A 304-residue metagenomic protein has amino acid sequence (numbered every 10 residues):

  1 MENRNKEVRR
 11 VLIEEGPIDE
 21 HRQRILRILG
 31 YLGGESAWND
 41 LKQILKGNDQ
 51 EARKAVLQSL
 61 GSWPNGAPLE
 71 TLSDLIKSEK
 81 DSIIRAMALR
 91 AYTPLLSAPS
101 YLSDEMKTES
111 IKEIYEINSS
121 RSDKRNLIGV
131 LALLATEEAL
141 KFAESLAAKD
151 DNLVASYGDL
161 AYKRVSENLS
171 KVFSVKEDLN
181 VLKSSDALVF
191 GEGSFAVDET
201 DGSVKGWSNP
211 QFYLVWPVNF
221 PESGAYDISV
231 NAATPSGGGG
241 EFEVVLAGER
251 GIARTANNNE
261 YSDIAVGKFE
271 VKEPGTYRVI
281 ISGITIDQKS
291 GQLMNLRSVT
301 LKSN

Functional and structural regions predicted by a protein language model:
E2-E15, Q23, G34-K46, K54 (+4 more regions): Amphipathic alpha-helical scaffolding segments comprising HEAT/armadillo-like alpha-solenoid repeats
P17-I18, N48-D49, K80-D81, S119-S120 (+1 more regions): Short inter-helical turns and helix N-cap capping residues of alpha-solenoid HEAT/ARM repeat scaffolds
T93-S97, E167: Specific register positions within alpha-helical solenoid repeats of the TPR/Sel1-like families, i.e., one
A147, D151-S170: Eukaryotic acidic, Ser/Thr-rich intrinsically disordered low-complexity regions
V165-N304: Extracytoplasmic
